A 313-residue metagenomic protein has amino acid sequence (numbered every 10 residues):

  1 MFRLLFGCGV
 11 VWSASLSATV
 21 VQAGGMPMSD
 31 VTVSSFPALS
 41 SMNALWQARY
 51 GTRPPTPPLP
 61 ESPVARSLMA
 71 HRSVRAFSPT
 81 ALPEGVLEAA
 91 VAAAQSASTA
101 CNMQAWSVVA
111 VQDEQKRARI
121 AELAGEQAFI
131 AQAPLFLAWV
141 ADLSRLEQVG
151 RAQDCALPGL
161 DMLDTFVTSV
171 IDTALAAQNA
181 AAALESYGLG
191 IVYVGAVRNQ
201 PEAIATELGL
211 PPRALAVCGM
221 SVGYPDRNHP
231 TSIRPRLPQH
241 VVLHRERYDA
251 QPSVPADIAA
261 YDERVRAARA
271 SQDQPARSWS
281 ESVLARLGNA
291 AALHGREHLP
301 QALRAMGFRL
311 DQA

Functional and structural regions predicted by a protein language model:
F2-A313: Acidic, surface-exposed loops and disordered segments
